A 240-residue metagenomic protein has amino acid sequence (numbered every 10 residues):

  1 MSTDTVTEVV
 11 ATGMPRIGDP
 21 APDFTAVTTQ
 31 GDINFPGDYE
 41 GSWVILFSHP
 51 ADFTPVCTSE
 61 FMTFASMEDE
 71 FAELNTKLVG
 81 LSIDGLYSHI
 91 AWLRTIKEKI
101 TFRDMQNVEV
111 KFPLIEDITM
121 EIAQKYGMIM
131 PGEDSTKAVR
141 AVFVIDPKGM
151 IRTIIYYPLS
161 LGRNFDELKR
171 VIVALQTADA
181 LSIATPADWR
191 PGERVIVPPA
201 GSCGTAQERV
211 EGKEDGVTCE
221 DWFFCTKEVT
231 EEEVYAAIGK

Functional and structural regions predicted by a protein language model:
M1-K240: Chalcogenol-based redox active-site neighborhoods
